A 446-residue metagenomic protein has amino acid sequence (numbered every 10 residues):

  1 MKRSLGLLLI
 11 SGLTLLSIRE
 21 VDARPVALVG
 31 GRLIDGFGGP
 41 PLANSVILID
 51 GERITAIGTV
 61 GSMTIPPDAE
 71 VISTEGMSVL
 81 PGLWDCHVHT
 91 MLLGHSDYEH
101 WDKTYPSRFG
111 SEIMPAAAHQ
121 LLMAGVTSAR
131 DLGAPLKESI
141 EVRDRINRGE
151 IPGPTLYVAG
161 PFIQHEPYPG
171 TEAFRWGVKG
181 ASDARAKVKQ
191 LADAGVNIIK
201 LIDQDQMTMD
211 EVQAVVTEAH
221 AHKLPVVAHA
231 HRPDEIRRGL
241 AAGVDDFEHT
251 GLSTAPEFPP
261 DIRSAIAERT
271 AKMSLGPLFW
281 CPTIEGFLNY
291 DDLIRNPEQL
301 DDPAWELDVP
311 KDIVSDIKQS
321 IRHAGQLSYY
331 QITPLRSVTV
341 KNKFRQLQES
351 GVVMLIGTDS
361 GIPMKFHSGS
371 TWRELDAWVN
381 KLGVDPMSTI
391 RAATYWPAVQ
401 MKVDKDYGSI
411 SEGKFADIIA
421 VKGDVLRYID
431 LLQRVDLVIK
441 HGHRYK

Functional and structural regions predicted by a protein language model:
G6-S17: Bacterial N-terminal signal peptides
V21-A23: Boundary at the C-terminal end of the N-terminal hydrophobic targeting segment
L33, F37-L80: Histidine-rich, glycine-flanked metal-binding segment
M77-R145, P169, D210, H231-H249: Metal-associated gating/positioning segment near the N- to mid-region
T90-F109, H165-A181, G251-E257, Q326-I332: Acidic/histidine-rich helix-loop elements that form or flank divalent-metal/phosphate-binding sites at the catalytic
M114-K137, P154-P161, A194-Q204, P225 (+3 more regions): Divalent metal-dependent hydrolysis catalytic cores, especially in the metallo-beta-lactamase
L201-R336, I362, L382-G383, M401 (+1 more regions): Active-site core of metal-dependent hydrolases
A221, A324-Y329, S337-D424: His/Asp/Glu-enriched, well-ordered alpha-helical/loop segment that forms or immediately abuts the divalent-metal
